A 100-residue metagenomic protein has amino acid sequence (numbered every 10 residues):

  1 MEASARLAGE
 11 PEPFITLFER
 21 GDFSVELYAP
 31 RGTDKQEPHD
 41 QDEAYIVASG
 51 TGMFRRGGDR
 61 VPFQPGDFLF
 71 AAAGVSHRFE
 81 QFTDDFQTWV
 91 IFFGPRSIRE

Functional and structural regions predicted by a protein language model:
M1-E37: A short, N-terminal "cap"/entry segment at the start of jelly-roll beta-barrel domains of the cupin/DSBH fold
G21, R55-D59, F82: Short strand-coil-strand connectors
D22, Q41, D85-F86: A structure-centric signal for secondary-structure junctions around beta-strands
V25-L27, F54, T88: Short hydrophobic/aromatic-rich beta-strand segments that constitute the beta-sheet cores of beta-sandwich/beta-barrel
P38-F54: Short, conserved beta-strand element in jelly-roll/cupin
G58-A73: Short acidic-glycine-tyrosine-enriched beta hairpin
A73-R99: Ligand-binding loop in jelly-roll beta-barrel domains
